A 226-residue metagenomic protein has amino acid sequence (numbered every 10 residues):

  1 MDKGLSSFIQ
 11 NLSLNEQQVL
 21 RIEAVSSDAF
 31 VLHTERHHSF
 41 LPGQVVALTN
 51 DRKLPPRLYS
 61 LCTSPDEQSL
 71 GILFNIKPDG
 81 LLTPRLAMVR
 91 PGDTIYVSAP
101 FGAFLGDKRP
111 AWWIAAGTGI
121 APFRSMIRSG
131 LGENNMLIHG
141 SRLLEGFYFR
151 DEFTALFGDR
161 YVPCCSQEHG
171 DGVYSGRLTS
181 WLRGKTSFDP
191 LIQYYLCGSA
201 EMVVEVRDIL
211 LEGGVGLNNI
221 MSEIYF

Functional and structural regions predicted by a protein language model:
D2-P91: Ferredoxin-reductase
L81-F226: FNR/FR-type flavoprotein reductase catalytic core
